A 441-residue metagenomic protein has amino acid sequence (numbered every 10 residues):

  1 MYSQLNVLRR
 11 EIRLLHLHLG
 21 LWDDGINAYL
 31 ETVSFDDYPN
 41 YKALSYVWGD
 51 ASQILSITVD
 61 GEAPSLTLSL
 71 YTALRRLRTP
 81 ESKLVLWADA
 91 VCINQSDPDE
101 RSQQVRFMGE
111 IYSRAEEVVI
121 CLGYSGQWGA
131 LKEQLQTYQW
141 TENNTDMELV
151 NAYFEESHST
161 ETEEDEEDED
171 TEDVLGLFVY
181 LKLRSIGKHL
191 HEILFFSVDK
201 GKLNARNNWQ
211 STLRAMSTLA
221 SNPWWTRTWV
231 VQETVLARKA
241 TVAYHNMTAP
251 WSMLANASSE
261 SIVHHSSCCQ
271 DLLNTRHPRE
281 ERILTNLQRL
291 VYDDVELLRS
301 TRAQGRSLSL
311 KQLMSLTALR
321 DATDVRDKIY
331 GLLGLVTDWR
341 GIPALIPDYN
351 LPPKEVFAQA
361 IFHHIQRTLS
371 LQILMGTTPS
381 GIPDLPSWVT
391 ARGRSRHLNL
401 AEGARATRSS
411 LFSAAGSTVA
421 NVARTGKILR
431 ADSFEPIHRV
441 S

Functional and structural regions predicted by a protein language model:
M1-E31, F35-K42, D50, I57 (+5 more regions): Acidic/Ser/Thr/Pro-rich low-complexity tail/linker regions in eukaryotic proteins
S34, K42-L122: General structural concept
